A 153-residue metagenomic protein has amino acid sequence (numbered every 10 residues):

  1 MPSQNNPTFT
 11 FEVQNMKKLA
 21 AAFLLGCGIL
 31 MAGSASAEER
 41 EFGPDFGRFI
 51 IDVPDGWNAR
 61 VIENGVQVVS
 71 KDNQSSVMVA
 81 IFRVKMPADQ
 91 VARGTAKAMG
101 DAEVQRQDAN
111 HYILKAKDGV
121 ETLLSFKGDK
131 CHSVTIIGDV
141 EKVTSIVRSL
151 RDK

Functional and structural regions predicted by a protein language model:
F11-F23: Bacterial N-terminal signal peptides that target proteins for export
A22-L30: Bacterial N-terminal signal peptides
A32-S34: N-terminal signal peptide c-region/cleavage motif recognized by signal peptidases
A37-I62, R106, K153: N-terminal "mature-domain start" segment
R60-I146, D152-K153: Conserved polar/disulfide-associated segments of primarily extracytoplasmic proteins
